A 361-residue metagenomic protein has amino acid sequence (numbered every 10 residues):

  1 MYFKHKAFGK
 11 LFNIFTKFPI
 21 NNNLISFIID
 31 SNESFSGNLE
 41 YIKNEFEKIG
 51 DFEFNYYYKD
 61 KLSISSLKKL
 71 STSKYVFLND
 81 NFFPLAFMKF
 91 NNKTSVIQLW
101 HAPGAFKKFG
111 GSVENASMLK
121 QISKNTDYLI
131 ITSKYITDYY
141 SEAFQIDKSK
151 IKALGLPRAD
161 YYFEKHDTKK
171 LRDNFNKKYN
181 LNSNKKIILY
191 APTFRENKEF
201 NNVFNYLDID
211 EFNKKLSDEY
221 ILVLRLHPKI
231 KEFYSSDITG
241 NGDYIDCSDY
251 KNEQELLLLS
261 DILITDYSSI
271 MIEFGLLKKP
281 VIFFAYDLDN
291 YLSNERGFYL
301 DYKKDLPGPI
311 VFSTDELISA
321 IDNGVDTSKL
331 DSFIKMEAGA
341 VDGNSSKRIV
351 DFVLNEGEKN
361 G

Functional and structural regions predicted by a protein language model:
M1-Y75, P84: N-terminal pre-catalytic "stem/leader" segment of glycosyltransferase-like enzymes
G37-I42, R158-D237, V311, K347: Conserved catalytic-core segment of nucleotide-activated headgroup transferases in glycan assembly
K61-L70, Y75, F83, P228-I272: Donor nucleotide-activated moiety binding/catalytic core segment of transferases that use nucleotide-activated donors
V76-F77, T126-S133, V223, L263-I264: A short beta-strand/loop micro-motif in the catalytic core of glycosyltransferases that engages the nucleotide-sugar
V76-N81, F87-W100, Y250-E295: A donor-sugar binding/catalytic signature common to diverse glycosyltransferases and related nucleotide-sugar
F90-D167: Active-site-proximal region of nucleotide-activated glycan assembly enzymes, centered on histidine/acidic-rich loops
S269-E337: Catalytic binding pocket for nucleotide-activated donors in carbohydrate/polymer assembly enzymes
D342-G361: C-terminal alpha-helical cap of glycosyltransferases
